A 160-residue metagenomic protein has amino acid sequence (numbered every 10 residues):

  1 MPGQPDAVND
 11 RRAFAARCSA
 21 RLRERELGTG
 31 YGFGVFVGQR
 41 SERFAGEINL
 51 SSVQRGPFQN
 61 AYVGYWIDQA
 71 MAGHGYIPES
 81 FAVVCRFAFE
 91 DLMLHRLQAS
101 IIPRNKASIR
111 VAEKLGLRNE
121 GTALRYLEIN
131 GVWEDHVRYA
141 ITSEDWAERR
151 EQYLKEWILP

Functional and structural regions predicted by a protein language model:
M1-A70, V132-P160: GNAT-family acyltransferases
G46, I101-S108: Membrane-interacting alpha-helical segments
Y65-I67, G73-E90, K106-K114: Conserved acetyl-CoA-binding loop-helix of GNAT-fold acetyltransferases
D91-S100: Conserved GNAT acetyl-CoA-binding A-motif
S100, R118-D135: Conserved catalytic-core motifs of GNAT/GCN5-like acyltransferases
